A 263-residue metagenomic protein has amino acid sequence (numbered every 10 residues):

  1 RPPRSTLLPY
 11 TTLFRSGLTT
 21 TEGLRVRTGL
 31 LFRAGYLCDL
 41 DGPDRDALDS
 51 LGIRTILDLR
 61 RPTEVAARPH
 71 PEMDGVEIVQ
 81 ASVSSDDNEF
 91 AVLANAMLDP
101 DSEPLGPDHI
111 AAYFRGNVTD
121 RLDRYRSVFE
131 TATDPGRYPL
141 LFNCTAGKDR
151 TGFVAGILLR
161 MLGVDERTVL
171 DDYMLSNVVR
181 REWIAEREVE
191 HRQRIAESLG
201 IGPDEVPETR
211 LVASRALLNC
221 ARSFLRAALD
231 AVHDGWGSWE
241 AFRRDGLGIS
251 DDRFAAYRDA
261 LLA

Functional and structural regions predicted by a protein language model:
R1-T6: Short, exposed "boundary/linker" segments that immediately precede the start of a downstream structural module
L8-L141, V154-A263: Cys-dependent protein tyrosine phosphatase-like superfamily
C144: Short cysteine clusters
G147: Substrate/cofactor-recognition hotspot
